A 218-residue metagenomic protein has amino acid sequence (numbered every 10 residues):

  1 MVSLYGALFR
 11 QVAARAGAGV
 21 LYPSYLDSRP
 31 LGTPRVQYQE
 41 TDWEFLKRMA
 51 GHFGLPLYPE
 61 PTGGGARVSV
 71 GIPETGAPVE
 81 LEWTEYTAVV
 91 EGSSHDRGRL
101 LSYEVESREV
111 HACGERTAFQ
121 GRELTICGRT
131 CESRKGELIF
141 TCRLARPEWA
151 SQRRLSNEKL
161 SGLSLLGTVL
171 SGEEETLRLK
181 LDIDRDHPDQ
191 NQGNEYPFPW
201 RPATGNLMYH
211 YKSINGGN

Functional and structural regions predicted by a protein language model:
M1-N218: Amphipathic alpha-helical and helix-coil boundary elements used as assembly and membrane-proximal scaffolds
